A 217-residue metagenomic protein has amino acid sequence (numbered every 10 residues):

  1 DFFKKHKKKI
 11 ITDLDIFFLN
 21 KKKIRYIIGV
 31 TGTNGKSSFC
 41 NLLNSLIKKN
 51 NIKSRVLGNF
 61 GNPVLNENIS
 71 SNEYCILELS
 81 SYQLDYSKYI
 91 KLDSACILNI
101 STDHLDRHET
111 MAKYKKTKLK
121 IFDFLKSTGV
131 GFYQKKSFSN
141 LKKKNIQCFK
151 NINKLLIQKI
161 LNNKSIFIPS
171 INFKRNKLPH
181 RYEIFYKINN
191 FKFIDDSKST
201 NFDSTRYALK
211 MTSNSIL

Functional and structural regions predicted by a protein language model:
F2-V130, S139-K142, I146: Phosphate-binding loop of NTP-binding sites
I11-I16, K135, K143-N153, F167-K174 (+1 more regions): Beta-strand->loop->alpha-helix junctions that form or flank phosphate-binding loops in nucleotide-handling enzymes
G131-K135, L217: Short internal beta-strands
N153-L217: Nucleotide phosphate-binding/pyrophosphate-handling subdomain across enzymes that bind or process nucleotide phosphates
